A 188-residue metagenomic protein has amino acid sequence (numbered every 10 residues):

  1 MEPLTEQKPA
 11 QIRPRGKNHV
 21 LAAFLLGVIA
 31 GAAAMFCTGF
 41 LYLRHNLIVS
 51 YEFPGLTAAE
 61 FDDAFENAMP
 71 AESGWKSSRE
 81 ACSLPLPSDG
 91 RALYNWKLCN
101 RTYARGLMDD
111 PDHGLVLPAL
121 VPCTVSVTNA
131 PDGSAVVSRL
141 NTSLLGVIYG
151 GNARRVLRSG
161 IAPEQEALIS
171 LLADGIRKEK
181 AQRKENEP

Functional and structural regions predicted by a protein language model:
M1-N18: N-terminal Lys/Arg-rich, disordered targeting/topogenic segments
L21-L26: N-terminal signal-anchor/signal peptide hydrophobic helix marking the start of the first transmembrane segment
G27, G31, M35-S73, S78-L86 (+1 more regions): Terminal, regulation- and interaction-focused segments at domain boundaries
L47, D63-S126, G151, S159-P163: Ser/Thr-rich, low-complexity intrinsically disordered terminal regions
L56, R101-Y103, A130, T142: Generic structural motif
V116-L120, T124-V156: Flexible, solvent-exposed short loops/turns enriched in glycine
T142-P188: C-terminal partner/receptor-binding element of secreted or periplasmic proteins
